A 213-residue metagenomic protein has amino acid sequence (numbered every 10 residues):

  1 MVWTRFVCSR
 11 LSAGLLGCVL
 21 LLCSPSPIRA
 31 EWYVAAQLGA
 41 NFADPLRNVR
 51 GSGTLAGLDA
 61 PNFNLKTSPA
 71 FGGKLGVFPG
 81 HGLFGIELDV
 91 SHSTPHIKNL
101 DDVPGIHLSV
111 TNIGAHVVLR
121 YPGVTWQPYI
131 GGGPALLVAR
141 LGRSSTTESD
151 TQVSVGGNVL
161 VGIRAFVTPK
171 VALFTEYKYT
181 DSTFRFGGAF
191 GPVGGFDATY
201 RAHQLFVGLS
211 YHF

Functional and structural regions predicted by a protein language model:
M1-E31: Cleavable N-terminal export/targeting peptides
S26-G82, Q204-F213: Short glycine/proline- and aromatic-enriched beta-strand/turn motifs that initiate or cap beta-hairpins
A30, T67, S109-T111, V153-V155 (+1 more regions): Residue-level preference for beta-strand/loop junctions
W32, G82-I86, T125-W126, A165-L173: Repeated loop/turn-to-beta-strand initiation elements of outer-membrane beta-barrel proteins
F42, F71-T146, D181, Y200-F213: Gram-negative (and chloroplast) outer-membrane scaffold detector with strong preference for beta-barrel transmembrane
L46-L55, I97-P104, R140-E148, R185-V193: Outer-membrane beta-barrel translocator domains and adjoining extracellular loop/strand segments of Gram-negative
R47, D59-P61, T168-F213: Predominantly the C-terminal beta-signal and adjacent terminal strand-loop region of outer-membrane beta-barrel
D59-F63, V103-G105, R120, S145-T151 (+2 more regions): Outer-membrane beta-barrel proteins
